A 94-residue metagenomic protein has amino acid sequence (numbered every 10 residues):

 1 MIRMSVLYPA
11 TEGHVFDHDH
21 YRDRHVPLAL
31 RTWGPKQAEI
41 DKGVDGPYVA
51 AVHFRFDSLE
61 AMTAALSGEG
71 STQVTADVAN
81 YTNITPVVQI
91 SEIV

Functional and structural regions predicted by a protein language model:
M1-V94: Macromolecular interaction modules
